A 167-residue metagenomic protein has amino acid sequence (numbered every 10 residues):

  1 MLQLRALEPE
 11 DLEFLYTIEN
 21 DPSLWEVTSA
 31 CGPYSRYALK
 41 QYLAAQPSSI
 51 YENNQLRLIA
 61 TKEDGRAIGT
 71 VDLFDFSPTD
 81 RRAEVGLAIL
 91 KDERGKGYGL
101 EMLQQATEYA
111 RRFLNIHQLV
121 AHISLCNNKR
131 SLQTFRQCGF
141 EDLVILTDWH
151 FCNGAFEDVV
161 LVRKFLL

Functional and structural regions predicted by a protein language model:
M1-Q41: A short, well-structured alpha-helix characteristic of acyl/acetyltransferase catalytic modules
L7-L12, D64-L167: Acyl-donor (CoA/ACP) binding surface of acyl/acetyltransferases
L12, S23-L24, S48-Y51, N115: Generic structural signal for secondary-structure transition and capping sites
E19, Q55-R57, K164: Polar/charged side chains located within well-ordered beta-strands of beta-rich proteins
L39-A44, L143-I145: Short Pro/Gly-enriched beta-strand edge/turn motifs at strand-loop
A44-S48, D148-H150: Short, P/G- and charge-enriched loop/turn segments at secondary-structure junctions
Q46-I59: A short helix-loop-beta-strand connector motif used in the catalytic cores of GNAT acetyltransferases and, in some
